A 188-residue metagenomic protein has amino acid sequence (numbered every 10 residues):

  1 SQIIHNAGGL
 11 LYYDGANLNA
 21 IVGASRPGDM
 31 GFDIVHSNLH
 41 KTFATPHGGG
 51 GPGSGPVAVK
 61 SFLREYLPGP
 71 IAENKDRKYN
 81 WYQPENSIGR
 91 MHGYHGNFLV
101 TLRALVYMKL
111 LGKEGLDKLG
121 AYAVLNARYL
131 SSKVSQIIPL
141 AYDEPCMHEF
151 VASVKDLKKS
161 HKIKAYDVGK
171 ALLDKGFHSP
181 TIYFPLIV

Functional and structural regions predicted by a protein language model:
S1, G8-T45: Conserved PLP phosphate-binding loop immediately N-terminal to the Schiff-base lysine helix in PLP-dependent enzymes
Q2-N6, Y129, D167: Alpha-helical scaffolding segments of alpha/beta enzyme cores, especially the outer helices of TIM-barrel or partial
A7, M30, Q136-I137, K175: Residues at alpha-helix termini
A16-N17, A123, H161: Charged, low-complexity surface patches
A20, L116, A127, K164-Y166: Generic non-transmembrane alpha-helix signal with a bias for helix starts/N-cap capping motifs
G28, I34-H148, S153-K158: Active-site C-terminal subdomain of aminotransferase-like
I137-V168, L173-V188: Terminal amphipathic helices with adjacent charged low-complexity linkers/tails
